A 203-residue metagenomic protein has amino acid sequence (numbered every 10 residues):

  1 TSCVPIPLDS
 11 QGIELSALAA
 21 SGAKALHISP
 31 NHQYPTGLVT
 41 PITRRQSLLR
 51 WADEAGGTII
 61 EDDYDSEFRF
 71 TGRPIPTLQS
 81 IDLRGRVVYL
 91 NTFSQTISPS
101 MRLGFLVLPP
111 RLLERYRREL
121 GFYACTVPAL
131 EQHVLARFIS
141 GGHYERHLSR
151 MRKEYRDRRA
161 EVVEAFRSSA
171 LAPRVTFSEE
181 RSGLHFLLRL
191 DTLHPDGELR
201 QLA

Functional and structural regions predicted by a protein language model:
T1-P7, I28: PLP-dependent aspartate aminotransferase-fold enzymes
S10-F70: Active-site phosphate-binding strand-loop segment of PLP-dependent enzymes
N31, P109-P110, S140, R189-D191: Residue-level recognition of strand-loop junctions within catalytic nucleotide-signaling folds
S80-Y116, V127-L130: Active-site PLP attachment segment
R117-Y123, G141-V163, L193: Structural signature of PLP-dependent enzymes
A136, K153-V163, V175-R189, D196-L202: Conserved glycine-rich beta-strand-loop-beta hairpin in the small C-terminal domain of fold type I
